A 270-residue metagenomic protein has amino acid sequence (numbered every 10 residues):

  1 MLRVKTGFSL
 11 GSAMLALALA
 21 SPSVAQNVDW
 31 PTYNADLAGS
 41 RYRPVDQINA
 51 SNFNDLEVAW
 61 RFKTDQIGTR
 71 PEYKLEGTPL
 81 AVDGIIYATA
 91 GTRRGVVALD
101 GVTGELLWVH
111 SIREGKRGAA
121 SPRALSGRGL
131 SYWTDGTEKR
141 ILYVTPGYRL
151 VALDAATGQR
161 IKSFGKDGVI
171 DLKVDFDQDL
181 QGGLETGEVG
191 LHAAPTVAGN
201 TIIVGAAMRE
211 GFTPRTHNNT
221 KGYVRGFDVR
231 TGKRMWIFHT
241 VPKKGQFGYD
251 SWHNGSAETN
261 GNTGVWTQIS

Functional and structural regions predicted by a protein language model:
M1-T6: N-terminal secretory signal peptides that target proteins for export/translocation
S9-A20: Bacterial N-terminal signal peptides
S21-A25: Sec/Tat signal peptide C-region and signal peptidase I cleavage site
Q26-R70, E105-A119, Q159-L184, K233-T240 (+1 more regions): Aromatic (tryptophan-biased) beta-strands that constitute blades/sheets of beta-rich domains
W30-N34, E72-G91, G95, S121-R149 (+3 more regions): Repeat-blade elements of multi-bladed beta-propeller folds
P31, D46, V97, V151 (+1 more regions): Conserved hydrophobic/aromatic positions in well-ordered beta-strands
A50-F53, G84, G101, D135 (+2 more regions): Inter-blade boundary loops/turns of WD-repeat beta-propellers
L153, G158, N219-K233: Beta-propeller blade signature
